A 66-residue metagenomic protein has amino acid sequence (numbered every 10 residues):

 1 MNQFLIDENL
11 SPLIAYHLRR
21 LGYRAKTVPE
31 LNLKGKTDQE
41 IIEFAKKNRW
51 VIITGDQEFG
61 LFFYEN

Functional and structural regions predicted by a protein language model:
N2-V51: N-terminal first-folded block
H17-L18, Y64-N66: Short amphipathic alpha-helical segments
T37-D38, F63-E65: Short Asp/Glu-rich motifs
K46-F63: Acidic, metal-binding active-site segment of PIN/NYN-like and related structure-specific nucleases
